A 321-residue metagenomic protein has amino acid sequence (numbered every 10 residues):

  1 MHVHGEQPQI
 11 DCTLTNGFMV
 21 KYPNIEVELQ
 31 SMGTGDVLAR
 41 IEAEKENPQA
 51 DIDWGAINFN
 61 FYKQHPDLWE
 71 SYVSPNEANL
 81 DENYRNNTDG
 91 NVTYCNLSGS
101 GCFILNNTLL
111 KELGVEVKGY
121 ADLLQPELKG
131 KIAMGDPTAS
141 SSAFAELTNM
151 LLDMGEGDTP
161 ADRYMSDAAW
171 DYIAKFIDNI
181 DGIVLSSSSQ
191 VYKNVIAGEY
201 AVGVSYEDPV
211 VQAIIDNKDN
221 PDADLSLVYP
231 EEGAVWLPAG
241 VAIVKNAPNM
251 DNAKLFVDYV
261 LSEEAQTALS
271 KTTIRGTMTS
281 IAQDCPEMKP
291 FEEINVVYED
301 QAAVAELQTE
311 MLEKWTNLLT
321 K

Functional and structural regions predicted by a protein language model:
M1-E26: Short, polar/charged alpha-helical segment
H4-T13, G35, Q49-I196: Extracytoplasmic ligand-binding site segments that recognize negatively charged/polar headgroups
P23-E26, P48-I52, L128-K131, D178-D181 (+3 more regions): Loop/turn elements at helix/coil->beta-strand transitions in domains of secreted/extracellular proteins
E26-G33, I180-S187, L227-Y229: Short beta-strand-to-loop elements that line the ligand-binding cleft of bilobed periplasmic-binding protein-like
F59-Q64, V202-D222: A ligand-binding cleft/hinge motif common to bilobed small-molecule-binding domains
E82, W170-I177, V184, N220-K245: Periplasmic-binding protein-like
A234-Y298: Mature extracytoplasmic/periplasmic domains
C285-K321: Extracellular/periplasmic bilobal clamshell ligand-binding domains
